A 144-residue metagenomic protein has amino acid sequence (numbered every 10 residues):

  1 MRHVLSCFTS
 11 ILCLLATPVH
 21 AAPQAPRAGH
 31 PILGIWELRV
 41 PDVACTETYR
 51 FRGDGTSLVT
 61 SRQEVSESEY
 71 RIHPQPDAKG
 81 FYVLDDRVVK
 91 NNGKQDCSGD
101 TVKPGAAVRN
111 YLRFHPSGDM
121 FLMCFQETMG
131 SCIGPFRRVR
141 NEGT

Functional and structural regions predicted by a protein language model:
M1-V4: Positively charged n-region of N-terminal signal peptides that target proteins for export
S6-A16: Bacterial N-terminal signal peptides
T17-A21: Sec/Tat signal peptide C-region and signal peptidase I cleavage site
A22-E37, R50: N-terminal helix-cap/turn-to-beta initiation motif at the start of protein domains
P23, S66-P74, M120-T144: Edge beta-strand at a domain terminus
I32-L33, Y49-S57, H73-A78, R113-M120 (+1 more regions): Short, solvent-exposed coil/turn segments at beta-strand boundaries
P41-V43, S61-G118, F125-E127: Contiguous, well-ordered beta-strand patches that form the walls/edges of small beta-barrel/beta-sandwich domains
G53-G55, P104-V108, S131-G134, V139-N141: Extracellular/mature segments of secreted proteins
